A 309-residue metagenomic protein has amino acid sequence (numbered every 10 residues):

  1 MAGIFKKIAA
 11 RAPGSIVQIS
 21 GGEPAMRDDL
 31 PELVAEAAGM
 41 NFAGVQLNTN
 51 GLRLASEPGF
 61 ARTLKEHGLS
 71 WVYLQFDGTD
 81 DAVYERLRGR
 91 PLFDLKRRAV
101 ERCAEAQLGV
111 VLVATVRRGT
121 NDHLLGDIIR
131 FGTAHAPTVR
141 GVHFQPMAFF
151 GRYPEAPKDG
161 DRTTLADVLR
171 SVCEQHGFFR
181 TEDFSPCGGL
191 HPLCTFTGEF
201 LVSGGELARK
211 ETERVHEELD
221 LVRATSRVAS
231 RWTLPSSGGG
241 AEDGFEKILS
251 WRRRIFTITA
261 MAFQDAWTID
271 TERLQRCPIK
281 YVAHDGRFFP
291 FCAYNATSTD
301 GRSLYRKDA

Functional and structural regions predicted by a protein language model:
A2-I19, R27-P146: Radical SAM/AdoMet-radical enzyme domain recognition
E105-R252: Radical SAM enzyme [4Fe-4S]-AdoMet core and its adjacent flexible, acidic and glycine-rich loops/tails across
V139, T197, R276-P278, F288: Active-site lining segments that contact anionic ligands and/or coordinate catalytic metals
E206-R214, R287-A293, L304: Short, well-ordered strand-loop elements centered on a beta-strand within folded domains, enriched for acidic residues
S226-D285, A293: Basic, glycine-rich polyanion-binding accessory segments appended to enzymes
H284, F288, T299-D300: Long mid-to-C-terminal assembly/interaction modules of large eukaryotic proteins
A296-A309: A short, polar/charged loop-to-alpha-helix boundary motif
